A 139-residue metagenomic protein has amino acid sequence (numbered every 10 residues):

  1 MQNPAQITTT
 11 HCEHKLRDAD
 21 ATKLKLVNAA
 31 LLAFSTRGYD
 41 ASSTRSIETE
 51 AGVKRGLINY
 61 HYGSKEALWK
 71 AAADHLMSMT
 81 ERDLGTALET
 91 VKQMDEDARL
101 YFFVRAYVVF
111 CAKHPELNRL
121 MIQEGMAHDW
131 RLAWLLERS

Functional and structural regions predicted by a protein language model:
M1-A21, N28, L32, L88: N-terminal intrinsically disordered/low-complexity leader segments
K25, A29, A33-T36, D83-T90 (+1 more regions): Solvent-exposed, amphipathic alpha-helical segments
K25, A33-A67, A71: Helix-turn-helix
D74-T80: Short, basic, alpha-helical segments at the C-terminal edge of helix-turn-helix-like DNA-binding modules
T80-G85, A98, W130-S139: Amphipathic alpha-helical packing segments from all-alpha helical-bundle domains
T86-E116: Hydrophobic alpha-helical connector segments
A112-W134: Amphipathic alpha-helical segments used for helix-helix packing
